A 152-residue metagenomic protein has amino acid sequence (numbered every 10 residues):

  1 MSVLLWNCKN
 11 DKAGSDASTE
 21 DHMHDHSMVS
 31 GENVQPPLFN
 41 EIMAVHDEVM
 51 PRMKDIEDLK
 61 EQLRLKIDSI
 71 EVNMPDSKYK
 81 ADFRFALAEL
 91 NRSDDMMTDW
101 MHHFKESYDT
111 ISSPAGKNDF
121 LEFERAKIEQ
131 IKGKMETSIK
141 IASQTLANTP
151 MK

Functional and structural regions predicted by a protein language model:
L4-N7: C-terminal motif of bacterial Sec signal peptides marking the signal peptidase cleavage site
D11-L65: Immediate post-signal-peptide N-terminus of mature secreted/exported proteins
A17-H26, Q62-N73, D99-F120: Short E/K-rich amphipathic alpha-helical oligomerization segments
E32-M53, S113-K152: C-terminal amphipathic alpha-helix
K54-E61, L65-D68, D95-D109, G133-E136 (+2 more regions): Charged/polar positions within long, soluble alpha-helices
L63-L65, S69-K80, L87, T145: Extended amphipathic alpha-helical interaction segments
Y79-I128: Long, amphipathic, charge-rich alpha-helical segments that form helical bundles/coiled-coils
